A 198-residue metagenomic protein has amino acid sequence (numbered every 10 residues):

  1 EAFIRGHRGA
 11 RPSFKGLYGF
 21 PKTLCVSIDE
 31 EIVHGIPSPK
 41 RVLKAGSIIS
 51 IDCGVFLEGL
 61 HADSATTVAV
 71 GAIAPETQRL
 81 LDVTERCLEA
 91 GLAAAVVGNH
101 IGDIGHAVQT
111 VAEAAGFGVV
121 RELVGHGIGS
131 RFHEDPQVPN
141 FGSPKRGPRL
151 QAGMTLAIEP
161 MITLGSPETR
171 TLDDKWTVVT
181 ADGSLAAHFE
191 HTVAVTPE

Functional and structural regions predicted by a protein language model:
E1-E198: Active-site neighborhoods and metal-handling regions in enzymes and metal-associated proteins
